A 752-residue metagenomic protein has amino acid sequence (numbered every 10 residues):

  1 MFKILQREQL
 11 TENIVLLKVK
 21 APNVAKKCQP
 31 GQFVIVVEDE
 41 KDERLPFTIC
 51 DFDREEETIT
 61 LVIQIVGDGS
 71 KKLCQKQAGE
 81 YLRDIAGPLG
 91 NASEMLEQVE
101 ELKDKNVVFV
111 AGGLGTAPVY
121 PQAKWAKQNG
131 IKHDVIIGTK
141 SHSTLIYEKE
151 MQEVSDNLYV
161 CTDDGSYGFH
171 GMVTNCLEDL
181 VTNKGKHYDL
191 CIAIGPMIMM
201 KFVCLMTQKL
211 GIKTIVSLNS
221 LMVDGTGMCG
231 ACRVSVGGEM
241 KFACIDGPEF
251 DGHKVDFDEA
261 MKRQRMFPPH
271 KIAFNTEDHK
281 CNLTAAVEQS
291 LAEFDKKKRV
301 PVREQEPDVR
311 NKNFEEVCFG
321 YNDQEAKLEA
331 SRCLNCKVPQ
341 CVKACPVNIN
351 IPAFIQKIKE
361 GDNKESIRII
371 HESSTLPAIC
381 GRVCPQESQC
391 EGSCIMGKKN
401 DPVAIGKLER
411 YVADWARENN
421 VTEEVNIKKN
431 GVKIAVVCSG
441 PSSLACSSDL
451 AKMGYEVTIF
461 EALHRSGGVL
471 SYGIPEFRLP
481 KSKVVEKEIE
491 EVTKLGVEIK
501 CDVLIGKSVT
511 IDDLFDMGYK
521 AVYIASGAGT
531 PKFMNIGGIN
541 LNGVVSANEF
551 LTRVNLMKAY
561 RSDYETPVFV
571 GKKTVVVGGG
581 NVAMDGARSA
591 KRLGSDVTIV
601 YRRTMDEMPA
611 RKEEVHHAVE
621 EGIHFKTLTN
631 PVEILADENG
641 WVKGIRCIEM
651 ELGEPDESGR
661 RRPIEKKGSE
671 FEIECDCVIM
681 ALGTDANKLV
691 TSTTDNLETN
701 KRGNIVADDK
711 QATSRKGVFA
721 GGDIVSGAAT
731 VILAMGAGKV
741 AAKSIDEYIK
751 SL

Functional and structural regions predicted by a protein language model:
M1-E80: Ferredoxin-reductase
K71-L221: FNR/FR-type flavoprotein reductase catalytic core
T116-P118, M197-I198, N219-E249, K280-L283 (+2 more regions): Local cysteine-cluster metal-coordination motifs and their immediate loop/turn environment, predominantly Fe-S cluster
S141-K149, E456-I459, L463-L495, I499 (+1 more regions): Rossmann-like dinucleotide-binding cores of NAD(P)H-dependent redox enzymes
Q289, N540-G571, P655-A728: FAD-site-proximal beta/loop scaffold in flavoenzymes
V412-K428, K487-K507, P531-L593, T699-S714: Glycine-rich dinucleotide-binding loop and its adjacent helix/turn
K428, K433-V437, I489-I536, E633-V642 (+4 more regions): Feature captures the FAD/FMN-dependent oxidoreductase FAD-binding
G586, I724-L752: A conserved FAD-binding loop/helix module that cradles the flavin
